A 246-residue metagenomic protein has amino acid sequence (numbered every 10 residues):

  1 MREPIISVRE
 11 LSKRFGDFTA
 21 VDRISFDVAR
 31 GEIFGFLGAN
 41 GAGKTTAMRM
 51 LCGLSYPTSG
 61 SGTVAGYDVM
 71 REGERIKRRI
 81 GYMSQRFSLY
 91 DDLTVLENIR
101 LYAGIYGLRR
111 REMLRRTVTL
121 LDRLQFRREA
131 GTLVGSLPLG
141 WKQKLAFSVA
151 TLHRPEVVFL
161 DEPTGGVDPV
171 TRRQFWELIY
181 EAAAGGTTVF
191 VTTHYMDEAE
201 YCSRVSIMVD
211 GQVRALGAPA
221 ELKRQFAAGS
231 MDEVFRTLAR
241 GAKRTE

Functional and structural regions predicted by a protein language model:
G60-R71, R75-I76: Conserved ABC transporter NBD signature motif
R100, G104, R111-E129: Conserved ABC ATPase "signature" region
R154: Conserved catalytic motifs of ABC-family nucleotide-binding domains
V158-E162: Catalytic Walker B motif of ABC-type/P-loop ATPase nucleotide-binding domains
L216-G217: ABC ATPase "signature
